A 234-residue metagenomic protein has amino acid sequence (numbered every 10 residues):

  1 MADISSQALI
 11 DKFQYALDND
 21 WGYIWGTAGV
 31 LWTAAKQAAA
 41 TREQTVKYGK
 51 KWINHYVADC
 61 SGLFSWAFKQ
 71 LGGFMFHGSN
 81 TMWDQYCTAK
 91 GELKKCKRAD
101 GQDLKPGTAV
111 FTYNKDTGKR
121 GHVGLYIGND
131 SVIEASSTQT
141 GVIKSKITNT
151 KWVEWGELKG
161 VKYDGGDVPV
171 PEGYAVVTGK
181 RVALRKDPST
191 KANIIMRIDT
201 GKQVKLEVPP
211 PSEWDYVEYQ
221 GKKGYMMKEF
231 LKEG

Functional and structural regions predicted by a protein language model:
M1-A39, T150-V176, K180, P211 (+1 more regions): Intrinsically disordered, low-complexity, Pro/Ser/Thr/Asn/Gly/Ala-rich spacer/linker segments adjacent to signal
M1-G73, K105, K115, K119-H122 (+2 more regions): N-terminal capping segments
F76-G78, V123-T148, M227: Catalytic Cys-His active-site segments of thiol-dependent hydrolases/isopeptidases
G91-D100, P188-N193: Short alpha-helix capping/helix-loop boundary micro-motifs
P106-T108, G201: Loop/turn positions that initiate beta-strands
A109-F111, L125, I133, V176 (+1 more regions): Hydrophobic beta-strand signal
T117-Y126, S212-E218: Short, Lys/Arg- and Gly-enriched loop/turn segments at beta-strand edges
M196-E233: SH3/SH3-like beta-barrel superfamily modules
